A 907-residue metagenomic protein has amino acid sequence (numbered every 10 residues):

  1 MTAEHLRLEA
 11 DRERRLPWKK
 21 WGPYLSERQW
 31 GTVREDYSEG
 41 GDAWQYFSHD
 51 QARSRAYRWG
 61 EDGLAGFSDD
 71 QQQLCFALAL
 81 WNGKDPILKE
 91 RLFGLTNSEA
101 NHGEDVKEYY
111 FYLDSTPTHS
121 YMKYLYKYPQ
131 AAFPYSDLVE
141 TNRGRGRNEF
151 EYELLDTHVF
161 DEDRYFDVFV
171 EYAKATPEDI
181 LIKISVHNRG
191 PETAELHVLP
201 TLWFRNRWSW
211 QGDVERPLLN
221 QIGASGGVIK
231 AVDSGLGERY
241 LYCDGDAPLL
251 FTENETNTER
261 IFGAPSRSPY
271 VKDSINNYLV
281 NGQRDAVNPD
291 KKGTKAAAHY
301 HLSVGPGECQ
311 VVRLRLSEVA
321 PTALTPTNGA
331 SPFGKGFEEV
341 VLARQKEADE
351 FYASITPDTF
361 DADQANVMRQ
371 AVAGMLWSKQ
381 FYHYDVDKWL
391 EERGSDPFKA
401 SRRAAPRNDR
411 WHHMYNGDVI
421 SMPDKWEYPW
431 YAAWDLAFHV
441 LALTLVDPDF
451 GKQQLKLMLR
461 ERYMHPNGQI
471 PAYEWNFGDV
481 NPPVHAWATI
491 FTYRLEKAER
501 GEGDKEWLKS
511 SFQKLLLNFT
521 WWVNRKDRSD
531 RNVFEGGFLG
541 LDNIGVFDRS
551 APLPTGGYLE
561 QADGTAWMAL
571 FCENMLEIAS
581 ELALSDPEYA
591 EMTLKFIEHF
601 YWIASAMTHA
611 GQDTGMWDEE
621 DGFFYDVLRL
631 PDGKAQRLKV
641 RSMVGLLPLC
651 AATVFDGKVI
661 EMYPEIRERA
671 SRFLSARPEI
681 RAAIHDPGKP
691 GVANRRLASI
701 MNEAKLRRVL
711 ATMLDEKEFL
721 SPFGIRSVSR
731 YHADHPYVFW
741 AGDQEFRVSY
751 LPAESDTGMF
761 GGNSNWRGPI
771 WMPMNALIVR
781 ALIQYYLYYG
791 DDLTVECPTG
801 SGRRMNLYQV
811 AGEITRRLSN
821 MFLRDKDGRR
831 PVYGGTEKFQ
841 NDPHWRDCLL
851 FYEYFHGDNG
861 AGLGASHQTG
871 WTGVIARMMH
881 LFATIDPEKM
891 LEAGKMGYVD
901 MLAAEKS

Functional and structural regions predicted by a protein language model:
M1-R55, Q72-L74, W81-S907: Acidic, mature catalytic/reactive cores of soluble proteins
L64: Basic, low-complexity intrinsically disordered segments
S68: Active-site-proximal polar cores
